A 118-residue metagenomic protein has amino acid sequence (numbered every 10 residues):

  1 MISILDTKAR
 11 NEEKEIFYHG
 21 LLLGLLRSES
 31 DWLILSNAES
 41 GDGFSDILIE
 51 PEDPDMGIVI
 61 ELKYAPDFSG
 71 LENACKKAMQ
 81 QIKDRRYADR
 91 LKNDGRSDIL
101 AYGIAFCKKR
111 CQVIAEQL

Functional and structural regions predicted by a protein language model:
M1-R86, C111-L118: Extended alpha-helical interface modules used as scaffolds for assembling large macromolecular complexes
R90, D94-L118: Domain-level recognition of nuclease-like catalytic cores that cleave nucleotide substrates
